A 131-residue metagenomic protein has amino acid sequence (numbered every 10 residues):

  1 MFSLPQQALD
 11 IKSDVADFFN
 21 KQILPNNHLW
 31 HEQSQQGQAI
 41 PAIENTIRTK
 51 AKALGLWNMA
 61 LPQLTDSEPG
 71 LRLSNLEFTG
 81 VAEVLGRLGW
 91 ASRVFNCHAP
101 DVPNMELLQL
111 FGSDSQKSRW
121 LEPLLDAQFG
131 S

Functional and structural regions predicted by a protein language model:
M1-K12: Intrinsic disorder at enzyme termini
A8, F19, S113: Residue-level signal for inorganic ion chemistry
D17-L24, A51-K52: N-terminal glycine-rich anion-binding loops that anchor highly charged ligand groups
H28-S131: Glycine-rich flavin
